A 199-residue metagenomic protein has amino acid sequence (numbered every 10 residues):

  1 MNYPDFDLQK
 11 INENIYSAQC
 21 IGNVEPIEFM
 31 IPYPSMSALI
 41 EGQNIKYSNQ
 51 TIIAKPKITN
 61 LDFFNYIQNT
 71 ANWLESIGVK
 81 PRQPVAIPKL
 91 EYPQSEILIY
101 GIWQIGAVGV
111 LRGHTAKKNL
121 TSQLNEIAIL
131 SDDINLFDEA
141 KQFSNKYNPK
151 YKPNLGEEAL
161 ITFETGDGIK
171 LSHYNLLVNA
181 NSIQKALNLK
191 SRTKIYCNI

Functional and structural regions predicted by a protein language model:
M1-I77, P81, Q142-T162: N-lobe entry segment of adenylate-forming
P32, A54-K57, A71-T115, K194-I199: Conserved AMP-binding/adenylate-forming
S35, D62-N69, L90, Q94 (+2 more regions): Short secondary-structure boundary/capping elements
Q43-N44, I102, T121: A generic structural signal for well-ordered alpha-helical segments
T59, A116-K117, S172: Short loop/turn segments at beta->alpha junctions
P81-P84, L155-G156, H173-Y174, S191-T193: Short acidic capping loops at alpha-helix termini that bridge into adjacent secondary structure
I99, G109-D133, N179-Y196: Conserved ATP-dependent adenylate/AMP-binding module captured primarily in the ANL superfamily
Q123-K185: ANL superfamily adenylate-forming
